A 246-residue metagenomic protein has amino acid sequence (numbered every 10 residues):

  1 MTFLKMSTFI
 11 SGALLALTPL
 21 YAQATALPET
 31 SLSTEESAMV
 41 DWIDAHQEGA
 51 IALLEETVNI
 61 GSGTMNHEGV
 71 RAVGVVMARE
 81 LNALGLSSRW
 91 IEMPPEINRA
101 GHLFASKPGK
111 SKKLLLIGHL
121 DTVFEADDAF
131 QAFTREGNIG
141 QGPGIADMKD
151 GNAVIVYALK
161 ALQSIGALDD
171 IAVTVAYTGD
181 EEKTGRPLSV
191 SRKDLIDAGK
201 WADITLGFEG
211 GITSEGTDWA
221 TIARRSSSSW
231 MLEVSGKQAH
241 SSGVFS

Functional and structural regions predicted by a protein language model:
M1-M6, D170: Positively charged n-region of N-terminal signal peptides that target proteins for export
S7-T18: Bacterial N-terminal signal peptides
A22-A26: Boundary at the C-terminal end of the N-terminal hydrophobic targeting segment
L27-P143, Q163-D170: Acidic/His- and Gly-rich active-site-bordering loop/insert found across diverse amide/peptide-bond hydrolases
G61, L116-H119, I155, V175 (+2 more regions): Buried hydrophobic positions in well-ordered alpha/beta secondary-structure cores of metabolic enzymes
F104, T174, S229-E233: Beta-strand secondary-structure signal
M148-A223: Acidic/histidine-rich catalytic neighborhood of metal-dependent amide-processing enzymes
S242-S246: Acidic-enriched catalytic cores of C-N bond-cleaving enzymes acting on peptides and small amides
